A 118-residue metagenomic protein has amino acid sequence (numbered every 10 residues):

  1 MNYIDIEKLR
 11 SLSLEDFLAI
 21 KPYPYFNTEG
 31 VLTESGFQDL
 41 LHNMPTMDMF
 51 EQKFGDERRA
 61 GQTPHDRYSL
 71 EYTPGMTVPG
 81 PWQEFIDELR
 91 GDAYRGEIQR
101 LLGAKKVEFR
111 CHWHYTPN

Functional and structural regions predicted by a protein language model:
I4-D5, L14-E97, L101: Non-heme Fe(II)/2-oxoglutarate
V31-E34, H114-N118: Short, solvent-exposed loop/turn segments at secondary-structure junctions
G103-H114: A short coil-to-beta-strand element that immediately follows conserved catalytic motifs
